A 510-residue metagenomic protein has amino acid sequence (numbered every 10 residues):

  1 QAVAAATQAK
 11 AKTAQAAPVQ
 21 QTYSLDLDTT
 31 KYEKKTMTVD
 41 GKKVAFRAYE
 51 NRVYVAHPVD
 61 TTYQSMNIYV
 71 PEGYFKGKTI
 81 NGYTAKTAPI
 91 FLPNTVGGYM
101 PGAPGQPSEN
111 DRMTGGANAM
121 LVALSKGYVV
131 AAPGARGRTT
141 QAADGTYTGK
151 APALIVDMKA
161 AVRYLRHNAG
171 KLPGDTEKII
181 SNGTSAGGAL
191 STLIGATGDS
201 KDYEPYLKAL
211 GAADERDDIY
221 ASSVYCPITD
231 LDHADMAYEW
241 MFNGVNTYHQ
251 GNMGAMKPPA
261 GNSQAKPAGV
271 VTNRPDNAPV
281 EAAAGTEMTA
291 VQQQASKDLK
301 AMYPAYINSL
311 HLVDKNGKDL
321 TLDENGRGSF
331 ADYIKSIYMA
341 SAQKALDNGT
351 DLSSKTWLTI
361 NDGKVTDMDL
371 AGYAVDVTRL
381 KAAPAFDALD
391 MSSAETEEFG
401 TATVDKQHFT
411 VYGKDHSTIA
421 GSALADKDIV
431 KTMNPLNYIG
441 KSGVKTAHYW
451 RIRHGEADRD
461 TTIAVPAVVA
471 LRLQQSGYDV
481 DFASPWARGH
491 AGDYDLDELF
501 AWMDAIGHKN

Functional and structural regions predicted by a protein language model:
K10-T84: Catalytic-loop region of hydrolases
M66, N81-Y99, A103-P104: Short beta-strand element of the alpha/beta-hydrolase
N67, M339-K509: C-terminal subdomain of alpha/beta-hydrolase-fold enzymes, centered on the catalytic histidine and its supporting
F91-V96, A132, Y164, R451-R453: Structural cue for short, hydrophobic secondary-structure segments
P93-V156, T197, R488: Cap/lid segment of the alpha/beta-hydrolase catalytic domain
Y147-K171: Alpha/beta-hydrolase active-site loop
H167-V245, V430: Primarily recognizes the serine-hydrolase "nucleophile elbow" in alpha/beta-hydrolase and SGNH/GDSL folds
Y225-P227, H233-T378: Non-catalytic, alpha-helical, charged scaffold/linker segments that couple or flank catalytic or architectural cores
